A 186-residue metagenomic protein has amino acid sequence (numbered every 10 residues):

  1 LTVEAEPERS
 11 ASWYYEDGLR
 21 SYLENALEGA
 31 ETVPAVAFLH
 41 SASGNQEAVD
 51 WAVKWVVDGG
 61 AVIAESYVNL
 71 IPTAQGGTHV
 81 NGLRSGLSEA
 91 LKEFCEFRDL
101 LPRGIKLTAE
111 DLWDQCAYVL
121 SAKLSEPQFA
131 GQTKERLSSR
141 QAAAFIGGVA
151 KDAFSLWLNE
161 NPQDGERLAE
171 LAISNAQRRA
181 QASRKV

Functional and structural regions predicted by a protein language model:
L1-V186: GHKL-family ATPase ATP-binding module
